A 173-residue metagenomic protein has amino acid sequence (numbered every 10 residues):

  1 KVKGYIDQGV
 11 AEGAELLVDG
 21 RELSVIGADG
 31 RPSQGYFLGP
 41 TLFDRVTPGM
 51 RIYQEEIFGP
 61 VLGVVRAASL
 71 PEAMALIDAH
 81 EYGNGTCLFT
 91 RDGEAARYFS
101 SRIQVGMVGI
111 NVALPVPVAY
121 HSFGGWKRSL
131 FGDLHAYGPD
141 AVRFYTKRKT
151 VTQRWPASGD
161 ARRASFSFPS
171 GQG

Functional and structural regions predicted by a protein language model:
L16-A28: Cytochrome P450 fold signature focused on the C-terminal beta-domain
A28-G173: Conserved C-terminal structural/oligomerization subdomain of aldehyde/semialdehyde dehydrogenase
